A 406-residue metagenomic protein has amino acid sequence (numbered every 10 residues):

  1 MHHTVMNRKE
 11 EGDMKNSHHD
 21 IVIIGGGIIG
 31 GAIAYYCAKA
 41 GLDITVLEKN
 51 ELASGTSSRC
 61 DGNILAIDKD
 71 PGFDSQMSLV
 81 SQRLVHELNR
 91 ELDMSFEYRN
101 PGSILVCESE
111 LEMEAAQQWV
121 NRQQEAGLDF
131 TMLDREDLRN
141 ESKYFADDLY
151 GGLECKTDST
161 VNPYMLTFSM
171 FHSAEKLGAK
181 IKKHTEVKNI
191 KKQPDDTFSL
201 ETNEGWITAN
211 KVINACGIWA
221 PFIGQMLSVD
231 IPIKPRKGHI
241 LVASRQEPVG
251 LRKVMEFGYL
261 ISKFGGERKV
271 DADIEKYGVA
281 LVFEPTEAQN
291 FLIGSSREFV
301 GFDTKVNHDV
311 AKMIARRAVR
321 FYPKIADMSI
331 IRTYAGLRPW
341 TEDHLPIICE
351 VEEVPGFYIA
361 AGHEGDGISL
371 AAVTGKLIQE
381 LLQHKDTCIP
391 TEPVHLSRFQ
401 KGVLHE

Functional and structural regions predicted by a protein language model:
D20-T45: N-terminal Rossmann-like FAD-binding beta1-loop-alpha1 element of flavoenzymes
V22-I24, I207-W219, G375: Short hydrophobic core segments
Y35-Y36, I64, M94-Y98, W206 (+1 more regions): Active-site substrate-recognition segment that forms the wall of the catalytic cavity or substrate channel
K39-S58: Glycine-rich FAD pyrophosphate-binding loop
D61-E141, A280, A318: Dinucleotide-binding Rossmann-like beta1-alpha1 core, especially the glycine-rich loop that anchors the ADP
Q76, V106-A115, E154-H172, K305-V310 (+1 more regions): Short beta-strand to alpha-helix junction loop
L153-N210: Helical element adjacent to the flavin cofactor pocket in flavoenzyme catalytic cores
P163, D303-E406: C-terminal catalytic lobe of FAD-dependent flavoproteins
